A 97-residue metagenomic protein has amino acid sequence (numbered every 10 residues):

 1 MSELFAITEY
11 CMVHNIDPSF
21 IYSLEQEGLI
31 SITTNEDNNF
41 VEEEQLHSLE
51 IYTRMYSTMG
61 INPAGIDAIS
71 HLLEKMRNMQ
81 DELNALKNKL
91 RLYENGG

Functional and structural regions predicted by a protein language model:
M1-P18: Polyanion-binding surface elements
S2, Q26-E27, S31, E43-G97: Arg/Lys-rich, alpha-helical DNA-contact motif
A6, V41-E42: A diffuse structural propensity rather than consistent per-protein peaks
I21-L24: Basic amphipathic alpha-helical segments that dock to polyanions
T34-N39: Short, Lys/Arg-rich nucleic-acid/phosphate-binding segment
